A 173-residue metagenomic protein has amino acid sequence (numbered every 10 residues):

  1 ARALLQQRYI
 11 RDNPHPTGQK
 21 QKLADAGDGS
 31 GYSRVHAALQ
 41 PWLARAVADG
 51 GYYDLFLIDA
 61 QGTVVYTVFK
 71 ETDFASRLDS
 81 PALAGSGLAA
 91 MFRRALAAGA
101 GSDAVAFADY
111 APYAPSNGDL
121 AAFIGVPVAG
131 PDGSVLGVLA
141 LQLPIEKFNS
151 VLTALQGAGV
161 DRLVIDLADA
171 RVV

Functional and structural regions predicted by a protein language model:
A1-R11, R45-V64, K70, S102-V105 (+1 more regions): Short N-terminal helix-loop-first-beta-strand/juxtamembrane motif that initiates sensory/input modules
A1-V47, A60: Intrinsically disordered, low-complexity terminal regulatory regions
K20-K22, K70, K147: Context-gated lysine
Y32-Q142: Extracytoplasmic/periplasmic ligand-binding sensor regions of membrane-associated signaling proteins
S76-R77, K147-F148, L163: Residue-level detector of alpha-helical recognition elements and their boundaries
M91, K147, R171-V172: Generic recognition of well-ordered alpha-helical segments
L141-L152: Helix-start (N-cap) segments at beta->loop->alpha junctions that couple sensory/regulatory domains to adjoining helices
